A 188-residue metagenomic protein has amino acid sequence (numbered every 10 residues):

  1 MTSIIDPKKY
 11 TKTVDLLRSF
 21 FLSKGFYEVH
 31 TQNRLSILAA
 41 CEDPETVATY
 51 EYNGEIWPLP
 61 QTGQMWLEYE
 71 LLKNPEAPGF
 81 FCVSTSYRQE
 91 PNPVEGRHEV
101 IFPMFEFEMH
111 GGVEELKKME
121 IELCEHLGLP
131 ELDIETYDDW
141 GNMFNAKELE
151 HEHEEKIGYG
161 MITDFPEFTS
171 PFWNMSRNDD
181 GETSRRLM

Functional and structural regions predicted by a protein language model:
M1-T46: TRNA-binding/sensing appendages of the translation machinery
V14-R18, H30, G63, S84 (+1 more regions): Short, well-ordered alpha-helical packing segments
L22, E125-G128: A general structural signal for alpha-helical elements within enzymatic catalytic domains
E45-H110, E114, K118-M119, L129-M188: A translation/RNA-centric and nucleic-acid-associated enzymatic feature enriched in Class II aminoacyl-tRNA synthetases
